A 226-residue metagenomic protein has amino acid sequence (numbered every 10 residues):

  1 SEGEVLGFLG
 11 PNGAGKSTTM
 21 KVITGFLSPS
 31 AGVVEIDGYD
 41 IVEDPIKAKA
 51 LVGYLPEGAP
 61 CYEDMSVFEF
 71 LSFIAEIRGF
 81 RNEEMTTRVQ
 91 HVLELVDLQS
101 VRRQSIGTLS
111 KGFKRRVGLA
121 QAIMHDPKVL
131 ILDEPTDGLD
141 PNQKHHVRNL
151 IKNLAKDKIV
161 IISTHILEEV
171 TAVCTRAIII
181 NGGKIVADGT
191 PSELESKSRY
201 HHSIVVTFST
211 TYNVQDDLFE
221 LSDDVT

Functional and structural regions predicted by a protein language model:
P11-G15: Walker A (P-loop) phosphate-binding loop of ABC-type ATPase nucleotide-binding domains
T24: Helix-to-loop junction immediately C-terminal to a conserved catalytic motif
G32-E43, K47-A48: Conserved ABC transporter NBD signature motif
S72, E76, E83-V101: Conserved ABC ATPase "signature" region
M124-K128, D157: A short, proline-enriched helix->beta-strand linker immediately N-terminal to the Walker B motif in ABC-type P-loop
L130-D133: Catalytic Walker B motif of ABC-type/P-loop ATPase nucleotide-binding domains
V147-T226: ABC transporter nucleotide-binding domain
